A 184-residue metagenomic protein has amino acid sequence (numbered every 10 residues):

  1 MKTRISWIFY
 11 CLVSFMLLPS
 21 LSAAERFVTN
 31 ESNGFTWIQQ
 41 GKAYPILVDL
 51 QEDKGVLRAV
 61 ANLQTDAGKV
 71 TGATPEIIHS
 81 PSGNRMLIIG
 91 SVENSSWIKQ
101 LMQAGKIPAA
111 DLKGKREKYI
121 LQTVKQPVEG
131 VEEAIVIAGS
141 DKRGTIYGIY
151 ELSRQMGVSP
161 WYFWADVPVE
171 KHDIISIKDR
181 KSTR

Functional and structural regions predicted by a protein language model:
M1, S182-R184: Accessible peptide chain termini
M1-W7: Positively charged n-region of N-terminal signal peptides that target proteins for export
I8-S20: Bacterial N-terminal signal peptides
A23-S182: Contiguous, structured surface segment used for ligand recognition
